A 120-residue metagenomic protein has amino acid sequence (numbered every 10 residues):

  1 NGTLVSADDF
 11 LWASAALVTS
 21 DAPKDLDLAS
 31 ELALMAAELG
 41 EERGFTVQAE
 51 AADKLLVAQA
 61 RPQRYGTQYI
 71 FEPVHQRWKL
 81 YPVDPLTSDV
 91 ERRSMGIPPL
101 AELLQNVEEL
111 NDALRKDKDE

Functional and structural regions predicted by a protein language model:
N1-A36: Alpha-helical protein-protein interaction scaffolds
N1-A7, R61, Y65-Q68, P98-Q105 (+1 more regions): N-terminal alpha-helical interaction modules that lie
V5-V18, R43-A58: Amphipathic alpha-helical repeat scaffolds of TPR domains
A22-D25, R43-G44, Y81: Structural helix-adjacent loops and short alpha-helical linkers that scaffold large soluble proteins
A22-L26, K54-H75: Alpha-helical linker/edge segments of TPR/alpha-solenoid repeat scaffolds and analogous pre-/post-domain helices
D27-E42, Y69-E72, L86: TPR/TPR-like (Sel1-like) alpha-helical repeat modules
W78-D112: Amphipathic alpha-helical packing elements
N111-E120: Intrinsically disordered, compositionally biased glycine-rich interaction modules
